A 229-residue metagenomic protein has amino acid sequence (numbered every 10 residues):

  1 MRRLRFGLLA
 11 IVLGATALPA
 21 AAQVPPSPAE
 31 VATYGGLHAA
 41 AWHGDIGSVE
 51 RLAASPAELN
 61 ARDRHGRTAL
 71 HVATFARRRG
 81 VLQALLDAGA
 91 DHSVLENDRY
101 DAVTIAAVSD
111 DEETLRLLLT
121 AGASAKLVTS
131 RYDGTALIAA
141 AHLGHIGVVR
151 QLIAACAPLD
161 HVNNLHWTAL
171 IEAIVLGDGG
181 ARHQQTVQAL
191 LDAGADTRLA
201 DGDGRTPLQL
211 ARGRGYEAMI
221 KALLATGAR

Functional and structural regions predicted by a protein language model:
G7-A17: Bacterial N-terminal signal peptides
A22-S55, R64-R67, D87, A225 (+1 more regions): Intrinsically disordered, low-complexity regulatory segments in ankyrin-centric signaling systems
E30, D63, E96, T129-S130 (+2 more regions): Ankyrin repeat boundary/linker residues
T33, G66, R99, Y132-D133 (+2 more regions): Start-of-repeat signature of ankyrin repeats
A39-G44, V72-R78, I105-D111, A139-H145 (+2 more regions): Ankyrin repeat A-helix N-terminal signature
D45-A53, R78-L86, D111-T120, H145-I153 (+2 more regions): Ankyrin repeat structural motif
L59, H92, A125-K126, L159 (+1 more regions): Ankyrin-repeat inter-repeat connecting loop/turn
T197-R229: Leucine-rich solenoid repeat scaffolds
